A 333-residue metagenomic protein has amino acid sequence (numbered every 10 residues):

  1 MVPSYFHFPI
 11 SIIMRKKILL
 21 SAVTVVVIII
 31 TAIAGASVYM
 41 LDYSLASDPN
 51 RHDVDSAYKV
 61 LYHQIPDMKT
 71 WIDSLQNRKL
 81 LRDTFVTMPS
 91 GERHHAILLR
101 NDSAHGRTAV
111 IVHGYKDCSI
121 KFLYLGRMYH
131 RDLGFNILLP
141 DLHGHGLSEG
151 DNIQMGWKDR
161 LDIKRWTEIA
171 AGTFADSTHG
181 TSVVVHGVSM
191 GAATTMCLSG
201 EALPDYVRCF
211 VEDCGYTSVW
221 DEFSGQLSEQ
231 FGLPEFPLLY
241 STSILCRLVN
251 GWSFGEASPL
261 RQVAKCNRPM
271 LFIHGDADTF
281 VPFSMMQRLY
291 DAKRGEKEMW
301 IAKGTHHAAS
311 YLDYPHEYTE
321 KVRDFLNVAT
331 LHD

Functional and structural regions predicted by a protein language model:
I18, A22, V26-T87, I97: An N-terminal hydrophobic leader/cap segment in hydrolases
Y115-Y129: The serine-hydrolase catalytic nucleophile loop
L125, R268, P282-D291: Short alpha-helix in the alpha/beta-hydrolase fold that links the catalytic acid
Y129-E149: Conserved alpha/beta-hydrolase
I153-F174: Alpha/beta-hydrolase active-site loop
C197-W252: Hydrolase active-site cap/lid region
K265-N267, F272-H274, D278: Short beta-strand/loop motif that positions the catalytic acidic residue of the alpha/beta-hydrolase fold
A302-A309: Histidine-bearing beta->alpha loop at or near hydrolase active sites
